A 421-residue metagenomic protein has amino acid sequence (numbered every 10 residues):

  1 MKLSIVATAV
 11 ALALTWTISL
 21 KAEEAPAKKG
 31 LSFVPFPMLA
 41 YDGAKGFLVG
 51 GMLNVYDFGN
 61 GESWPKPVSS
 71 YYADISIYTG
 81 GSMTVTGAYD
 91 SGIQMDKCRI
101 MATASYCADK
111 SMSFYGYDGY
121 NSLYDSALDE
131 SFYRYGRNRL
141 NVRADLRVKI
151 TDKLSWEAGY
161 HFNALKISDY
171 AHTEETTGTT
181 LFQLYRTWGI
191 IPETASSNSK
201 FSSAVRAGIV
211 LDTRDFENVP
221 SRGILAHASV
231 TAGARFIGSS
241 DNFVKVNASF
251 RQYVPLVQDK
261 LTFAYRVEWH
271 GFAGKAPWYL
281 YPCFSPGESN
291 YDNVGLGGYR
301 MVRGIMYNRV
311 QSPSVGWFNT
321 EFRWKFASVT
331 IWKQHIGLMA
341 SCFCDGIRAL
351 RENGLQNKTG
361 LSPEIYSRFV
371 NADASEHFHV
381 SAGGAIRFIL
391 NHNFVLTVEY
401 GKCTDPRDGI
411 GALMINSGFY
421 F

Functional and structural regions predicted by a protein language model:
E23-S32, G59-V68, Q94-R99, D152-K153 (+8 more regions): Short loop/turn motifs that connect adjacent beta-strands in outer-membrane beta-barrel proteins
A25-F33, Y41-F201, R300, R407-F421: Gram-negative/organellar outer-membrane beta-barrel architecture
F33, V49-G51, M83-G87, N138-A144 (+8 more regions): Hydrophobic, lipid-facing positions within transmembrane beta-strands of outer-membrane proteins
P35-P37, G51, Y71-I75, I100-A104 (+10 more regions): Membrane-embedded beta-strand positions of outer-membrane beta-barrel proteins
Y41-G43, V55-D57, I75-G81, S91-I93 (+11 more regions): Transmembrane beta-strands of outer-membrane beta-barrel pores
G51-Y71, R206-S249, G383-L390, F394-Y400: Surface-exposed extracellular loop regions of Gram-negative outer-membrane beta-barrel proteins
V205-G208, F216-Q334, L350-E352: C-terminal outer-membrane beta-barrel translocator/porin domains of Gram-negative envelope proteins and their
V267, I389-F421: Predominantly the C-terminal beta-signal and adjacent terminal strand-loop region of outer-membrane beta-barrel
